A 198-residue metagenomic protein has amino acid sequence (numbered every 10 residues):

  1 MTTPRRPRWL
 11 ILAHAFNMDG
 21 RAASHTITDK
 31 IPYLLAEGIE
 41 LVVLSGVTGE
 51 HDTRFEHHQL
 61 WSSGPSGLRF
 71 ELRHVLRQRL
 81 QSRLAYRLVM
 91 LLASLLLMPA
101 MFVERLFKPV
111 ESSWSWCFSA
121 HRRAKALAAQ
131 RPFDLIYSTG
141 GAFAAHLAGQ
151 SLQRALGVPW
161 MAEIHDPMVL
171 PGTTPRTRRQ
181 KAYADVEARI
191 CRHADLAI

Functional and structural regions predicted by a protein language model:
M1-L68, L196: N-terminal subdomain of nucleotide-sugar transferases
H14-F16, I164-P167: Histidine-centered beta-alpha loop that forms part of the nucleotide-sugar donor binding/catalytic region in diverse
D29, F107, E111, F118-K125 (+5 more regions): Membrane-proximal helix-turn-helix segments that form the acceptor-binding/catalytic region of lipid-linked
E37, R131, L152-L156: Helix C-cap/helix->beta junction micro-motif
L41, D134-I136, R192-A197: Short active-site oxyanion
V43-S115: A conserved catalytic-core segment of Leloir-type glycosyltransferases
L84-A93, A120, A124-A145, V158-M161: Short N-terminal targeting/anchoring amphipathic segment
R131, P171-R176: Short acidic, glycine/proline-rich loop/turn micro-motifs
